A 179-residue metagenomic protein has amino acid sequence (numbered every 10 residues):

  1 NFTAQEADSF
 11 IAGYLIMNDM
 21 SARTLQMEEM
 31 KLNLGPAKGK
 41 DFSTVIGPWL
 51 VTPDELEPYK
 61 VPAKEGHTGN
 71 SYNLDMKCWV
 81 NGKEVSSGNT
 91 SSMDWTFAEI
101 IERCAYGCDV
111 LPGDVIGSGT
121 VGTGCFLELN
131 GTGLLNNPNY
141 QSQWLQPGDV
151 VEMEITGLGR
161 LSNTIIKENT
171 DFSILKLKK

Functional and structural regions predicted by a protein language model:
N1-E102, Y140-Q143, V150, E168-K179: Glycine-enriched loop-and-adjacent helix/strand subsegments that border the catalytic/binding cleft of enzyme cores
S86-N89, P112-D114, L127-E128, S162-T164: Extended hydrophobic-aromatic, low-complexity segments
T96-A105, V121-L145: A conserved acidic, glycine/proline-rich C-terminal tail/linker
G107-G117: Beta-rich strand-turn-strand
L111, Q146-P147: Residue-level recognition of short, solvent-exposed, well-ordered loop/turn junctions that link secondary-structure
V121-C125, T156-L161: Short, charged beta-turn/beta-strand-edge "cap" motif at the junction between a beta-strand and an adjacent loop
